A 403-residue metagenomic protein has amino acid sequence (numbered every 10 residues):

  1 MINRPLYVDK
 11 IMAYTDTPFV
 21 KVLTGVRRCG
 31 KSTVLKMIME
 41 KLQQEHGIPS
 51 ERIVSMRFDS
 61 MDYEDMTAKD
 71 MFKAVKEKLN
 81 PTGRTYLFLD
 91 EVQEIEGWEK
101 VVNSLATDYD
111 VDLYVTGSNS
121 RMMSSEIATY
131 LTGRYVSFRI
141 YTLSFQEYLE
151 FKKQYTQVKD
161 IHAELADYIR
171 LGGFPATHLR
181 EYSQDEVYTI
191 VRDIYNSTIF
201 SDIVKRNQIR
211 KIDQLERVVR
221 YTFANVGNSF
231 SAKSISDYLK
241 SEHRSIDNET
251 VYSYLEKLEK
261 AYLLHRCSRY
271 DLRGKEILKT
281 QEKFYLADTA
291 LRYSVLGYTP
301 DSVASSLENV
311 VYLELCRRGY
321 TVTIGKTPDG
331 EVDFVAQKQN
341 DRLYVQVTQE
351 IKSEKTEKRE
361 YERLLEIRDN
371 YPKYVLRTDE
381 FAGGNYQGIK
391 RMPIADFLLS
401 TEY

Functional and structural regions predicted by a protein language model:
I2-D16: Pre-Walker A adenine-sensing motif
L23: Hydrophobic anchor at the beta1->P-loop junction of P-loop NTPases
K31: Conserved lysine of the Walker
V34, I38: Hydrophobic positions on the alpha1 helix immediately C-terminal to the Walker A/P-loop
V54-G83: Short glycine-rich substrate-engagement loop in P-loop NTPases that contacts/grips substrate
S120, S124-S229: Interdomain motor-coupling "hinge/lid" segment immediately C-terminal to the ATP-binding subdomain of NTP-driven enzymes
S183-R342: Accessory nucleic acid-recognition modules appended to NTPase machines
G325, Q349-A395: Catalytic cores of nucleic-acid endonucleases
